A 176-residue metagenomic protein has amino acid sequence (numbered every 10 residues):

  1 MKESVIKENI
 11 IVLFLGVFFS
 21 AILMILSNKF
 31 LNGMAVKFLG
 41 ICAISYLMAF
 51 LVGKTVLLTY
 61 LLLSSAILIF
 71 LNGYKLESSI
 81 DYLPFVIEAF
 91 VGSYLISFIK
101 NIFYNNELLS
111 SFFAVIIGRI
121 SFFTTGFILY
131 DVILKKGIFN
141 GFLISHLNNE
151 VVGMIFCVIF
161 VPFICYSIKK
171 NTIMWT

Functional and structural regions predicted by a protein language model:
M1-T176: Loop-helix junctions at membrane interfaces
